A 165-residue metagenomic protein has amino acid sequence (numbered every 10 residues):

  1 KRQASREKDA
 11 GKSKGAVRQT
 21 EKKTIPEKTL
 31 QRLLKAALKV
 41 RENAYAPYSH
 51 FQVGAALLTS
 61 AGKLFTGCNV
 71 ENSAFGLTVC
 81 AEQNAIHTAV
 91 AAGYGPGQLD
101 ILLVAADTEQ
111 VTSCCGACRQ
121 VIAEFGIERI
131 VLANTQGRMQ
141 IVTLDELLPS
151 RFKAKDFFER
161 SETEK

Functional and structural regions predicted by a protein language model:
K1-R6, K12-K39, C114-K165: Zinc-dependent deaminase
R32, Q52, G97-Q98: Alpha-helix N-cap and coil->helix boundary residues
A37, A55-A56, A85, A89: Small-residue (primarily alanine) positions within well-ordered alpha-helices, especially packing/interaction faces
V40-A44: N-terminal beta-strand/alpha-helix entry module and adjacent surface of metal-dependent catalytic domains
Y48-H50, V79: Short glycine/proline-enriched turns and hinge-like loops at secondary-structure junctions
H50-T59: Short beta-strand scaffold segments in enzyme catalytic cores
T66-D156: Zn2+-dependent cytidine deaminase-like catalytic core
